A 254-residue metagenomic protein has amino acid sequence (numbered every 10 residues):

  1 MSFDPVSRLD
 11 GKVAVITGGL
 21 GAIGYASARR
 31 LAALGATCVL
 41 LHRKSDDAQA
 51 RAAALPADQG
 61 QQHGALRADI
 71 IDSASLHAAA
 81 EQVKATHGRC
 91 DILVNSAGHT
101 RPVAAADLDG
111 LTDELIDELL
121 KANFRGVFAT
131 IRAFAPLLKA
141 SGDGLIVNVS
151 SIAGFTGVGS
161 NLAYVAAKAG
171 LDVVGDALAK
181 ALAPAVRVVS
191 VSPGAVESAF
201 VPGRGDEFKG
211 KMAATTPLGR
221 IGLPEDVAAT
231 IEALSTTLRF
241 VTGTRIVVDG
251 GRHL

Functional and structural regions predicted by a protein language model:
S2, R8, R220-V248, H253: C-terminal substrate-recognition "lid" of short-chain dehydrogenase/reductases
V13, L20-G21: Conserved glycine-rich cofactor-binding loop
A104-L108, T112-D117, F208, M212: Substrate-binding pocket helix/loop in short-chain dehydrogenase/reductase
I131, A167, G175: Active-site helix of classical SDR
P136, A179-P184: Alpha-helical segment proximal to the catalytic Tyr-Lys
S151: Residue(s) in the substrate-gating loop at a strand-loop-helix junction that position the organic substrate next
A183-R187, V241-G243: Short, small/polar-rich loop/turn modules that mediate ligand/substrate recognition or access, typified
